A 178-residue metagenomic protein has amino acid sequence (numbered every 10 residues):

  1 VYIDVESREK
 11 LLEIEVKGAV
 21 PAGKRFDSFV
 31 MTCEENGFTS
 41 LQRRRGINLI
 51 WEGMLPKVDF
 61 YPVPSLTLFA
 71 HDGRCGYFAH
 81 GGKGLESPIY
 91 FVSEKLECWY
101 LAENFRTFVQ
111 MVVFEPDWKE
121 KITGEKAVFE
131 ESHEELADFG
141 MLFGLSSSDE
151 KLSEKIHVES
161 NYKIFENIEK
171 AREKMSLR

Functional and structural regions predicted by a protein language model:
V1-L85, G144-R178: A surface-exposed partner-binding patch
G53, I89-L96, L136, L152: Generic preference for well-ordered secondary structure
L55-K57, S93-L96, E131, I156: Short, flexible coil/linker segments at or flanking structured domains
H80, Q110, A137-D138, I164: Alpha-helix initiation/capping motif
I89-V128: Compact, glycine/acidic-enriched structural inserts
V113-K155: An amphipathic alpha-helical core segment
